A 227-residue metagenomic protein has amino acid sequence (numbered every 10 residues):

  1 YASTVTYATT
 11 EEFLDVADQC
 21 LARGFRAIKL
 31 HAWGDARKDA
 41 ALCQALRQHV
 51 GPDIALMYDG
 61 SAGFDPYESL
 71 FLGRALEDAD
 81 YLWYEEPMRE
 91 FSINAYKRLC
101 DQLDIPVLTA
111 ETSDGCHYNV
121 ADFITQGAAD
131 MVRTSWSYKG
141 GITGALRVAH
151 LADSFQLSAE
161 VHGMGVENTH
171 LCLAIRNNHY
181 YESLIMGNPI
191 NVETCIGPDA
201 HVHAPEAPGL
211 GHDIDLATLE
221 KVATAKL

Functional and structural regions predicted by a protein language model:
Y1-L56, S61-G63, Y67-L70, R74-D78 (+3 more regions): N-terminal capping/lid subdomain adjacent to the active-site entrance of alpha/beta enzymes
A2-V5, L30-A32, Y58-A62, E85-M88 (+4 more regions): A cross-domain feature marking catalytic cores of carbohydrate-active enzymes and several ubiquitous metabolic/repair
Y7, E11, R37, E90 (+2 more regions): Conserved phosphate-coordination/catalytic loops
I28, D59, Y84, F123 (+3 more regions): Conserved, mostly hydrophobic/aromatic
R74, D80, F91-H201: Shared catalytic-loop signature of beta/alpha-barrel
